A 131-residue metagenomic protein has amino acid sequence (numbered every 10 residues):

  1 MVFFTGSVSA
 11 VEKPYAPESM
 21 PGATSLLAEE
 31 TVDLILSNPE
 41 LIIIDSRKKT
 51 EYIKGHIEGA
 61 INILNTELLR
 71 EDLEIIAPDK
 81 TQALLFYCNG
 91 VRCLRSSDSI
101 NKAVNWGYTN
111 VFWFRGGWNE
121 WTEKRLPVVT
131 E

Functional and structural regions predicted by a protein language model:
M1-I42, E51-K54, E131: Flexible, polar/low-complexity N-terminal or interdomain linker segments that lie immediately upstream of folded
D33-I35, L69-K80: Short amphipathic alpha-helix with an adjacent loop that forms part of the alpha/beta core around
I42-R47, A60-I63: Short hydrophobic beta-strand that contains or immediately precedes a catalytic carboxylate
Y52-E58, W121: Short loop/helix-cap segments at secondary-structure boundaries that form the rim of catalytic
A60-N65, T109-W113: Short hydrophobic/aromatic-enriched beta-strand-loop microsegments
N65-R70, G117: Short, acidic/turn-prone active-site loops that include or flank metal/cofactor- and phosphate-binding residues
I76-W121: Catalytic cysteine-centered active loop of the rhodanese-like fold, especially the PTP/DSP P-loop
R125-E131: Active-site neighborhoods of enzymes that stabilize oxyanions during catalysis
